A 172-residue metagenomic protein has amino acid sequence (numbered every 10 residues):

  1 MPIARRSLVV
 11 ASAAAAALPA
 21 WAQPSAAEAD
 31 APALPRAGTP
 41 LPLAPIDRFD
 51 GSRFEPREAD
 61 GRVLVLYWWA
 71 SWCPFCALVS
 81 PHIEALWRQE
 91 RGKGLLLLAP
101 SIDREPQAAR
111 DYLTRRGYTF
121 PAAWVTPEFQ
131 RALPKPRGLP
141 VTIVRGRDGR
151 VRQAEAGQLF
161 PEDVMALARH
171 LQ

Functional and structural regions predicted by a protein language model:
P2, S7-Q23: N-terminal export signals
A20-L43, D111: N-proximal helix/coil linker or "cap" segments that precede and/or mark the start of modular domains
L43-L64: A short beta-strand-turn-helix
A44, W68-W69, Y112, F120: Conserved hydrophobic/aromatic "anchor" residues that stabilize well-ordered secondary structure elements
R62-L64, W69-W72, G138: Short pre-active-site segment immediately N-terminal to redox-active cysteine/selenocysteine motifs in thiol-based
A77-R116, T126-R131: Structural microenvironment flanking redox-active thiols in thiol-disulfide oxidoreductases
Y112-R147: Short, internal strand/loop/helix patches that form the active-site neighborhood or redox-interaction surface
R147-Q172: Thiol-/selenol-based redox modules, centered on thioredoxin-like and closely related oxidoreductase domains
